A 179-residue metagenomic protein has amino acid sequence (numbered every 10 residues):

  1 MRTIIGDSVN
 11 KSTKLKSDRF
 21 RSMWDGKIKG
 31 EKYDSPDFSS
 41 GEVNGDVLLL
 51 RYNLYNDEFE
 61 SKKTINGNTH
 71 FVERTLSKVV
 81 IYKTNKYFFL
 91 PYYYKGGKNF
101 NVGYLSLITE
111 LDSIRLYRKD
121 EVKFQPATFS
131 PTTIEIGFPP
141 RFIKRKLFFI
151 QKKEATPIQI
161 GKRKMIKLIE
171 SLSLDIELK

Functional and structural regions predicted by a protein language model:
M1-V47: General N-terminal leader/first-domain-start detector
Y33-K164: Aromatic-patch recognition
L168-K179: Long, compositionally biased interface segments
